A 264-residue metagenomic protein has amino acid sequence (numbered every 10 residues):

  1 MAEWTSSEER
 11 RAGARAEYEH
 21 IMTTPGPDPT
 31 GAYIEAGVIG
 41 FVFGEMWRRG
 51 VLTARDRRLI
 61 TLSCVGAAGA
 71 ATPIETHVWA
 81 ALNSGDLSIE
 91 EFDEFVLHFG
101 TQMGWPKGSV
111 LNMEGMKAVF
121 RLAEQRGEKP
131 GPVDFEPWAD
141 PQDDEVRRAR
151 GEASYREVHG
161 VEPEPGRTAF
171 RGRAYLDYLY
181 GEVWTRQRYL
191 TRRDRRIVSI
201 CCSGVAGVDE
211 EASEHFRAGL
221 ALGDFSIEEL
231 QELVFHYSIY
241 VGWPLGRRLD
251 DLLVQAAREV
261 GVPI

Functional and structural regions predicted by a protein language model:
M1-A54, K107-R192, A221, W243-I264: Acidic, glycine/proline-rich low-complexity segments that act as flexible tails and inter-domain linkers
E17, V42, L59, T76-A80 (+3 more regions): A general alpha-helix detector
I21-G26, T61-G66, E162-P163, S199-G204 (+1 more regions): A ubiquitous short alpha-helical element
G50-R57, L87-F92, R188-R193, F225-E228: Structural motif
R57-V65, F95-V96, D194-S203, L233-V234: Short, structured motif recognition centered on aromatic/hydrophobic residues
G69-E91, K107-F120, V208-Q231, R247-Q255: Extended intrinsically disordered, low-complexity coil regions enriched in Ser, Thr, Gly, Ala and often Pro
F99-G104: Long, hydrophobic, well-ordered secondary-structure blocks that form the structural core and pocket-lining surfaces
P106, L176-T185, R192, S199-I200 (+2 more regions): Long compositionally biased, domain-poor regions of proteins
